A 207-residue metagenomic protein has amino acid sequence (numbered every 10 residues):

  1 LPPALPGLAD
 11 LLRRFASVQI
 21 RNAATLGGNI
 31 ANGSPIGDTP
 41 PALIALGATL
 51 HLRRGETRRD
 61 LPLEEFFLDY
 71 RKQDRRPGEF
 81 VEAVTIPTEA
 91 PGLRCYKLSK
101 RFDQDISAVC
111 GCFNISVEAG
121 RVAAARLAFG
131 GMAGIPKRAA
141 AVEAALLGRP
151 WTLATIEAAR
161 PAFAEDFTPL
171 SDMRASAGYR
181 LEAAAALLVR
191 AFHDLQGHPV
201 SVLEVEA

Functional and structural regions predicted by a protein language model:
L1-A207: C-terminal structural segment of proteins
